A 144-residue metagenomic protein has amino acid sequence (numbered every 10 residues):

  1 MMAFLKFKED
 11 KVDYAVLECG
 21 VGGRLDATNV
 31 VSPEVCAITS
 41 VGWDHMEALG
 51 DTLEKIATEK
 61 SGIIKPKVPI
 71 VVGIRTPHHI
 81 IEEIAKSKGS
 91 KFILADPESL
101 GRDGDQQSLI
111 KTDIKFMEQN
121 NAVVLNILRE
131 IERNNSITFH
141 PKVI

Functional and structural regions predicted by a protein language model:
M1-R24: Glycine-rich phosphate-binding loop used to anchor ATP phosphates in small-molecule kinases, encompassing both
D10-E18, P33, I38-V143: Acidic, Mg2+-coordinating active-site environments of NTP-dependent enzymes
V21-E34: Short Gly/Thr/Asp-enriched flexible loops that form oxyanion-binding sites at enzyme active sites
